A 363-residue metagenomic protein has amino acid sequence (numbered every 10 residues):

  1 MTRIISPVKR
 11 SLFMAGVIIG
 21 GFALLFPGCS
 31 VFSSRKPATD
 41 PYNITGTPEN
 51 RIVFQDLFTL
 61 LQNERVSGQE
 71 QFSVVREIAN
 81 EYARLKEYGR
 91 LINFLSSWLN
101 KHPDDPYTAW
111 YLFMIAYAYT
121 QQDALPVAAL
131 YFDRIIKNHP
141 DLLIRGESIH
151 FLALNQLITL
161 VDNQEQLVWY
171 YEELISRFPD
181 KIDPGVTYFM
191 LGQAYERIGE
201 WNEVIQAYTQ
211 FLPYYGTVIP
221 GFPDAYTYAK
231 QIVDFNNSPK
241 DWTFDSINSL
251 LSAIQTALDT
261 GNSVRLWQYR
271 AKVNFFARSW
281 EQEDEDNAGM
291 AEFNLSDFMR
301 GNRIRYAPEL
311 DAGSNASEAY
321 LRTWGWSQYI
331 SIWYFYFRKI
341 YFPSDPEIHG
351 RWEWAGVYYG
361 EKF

Functional and structural regions predicted by a protein language model:
M1-P27: Sec-dependent bacterial lipoprotein signal peptides
S30-F32: Bacterial signal peptide processing site
T47-N236: Alpha-helical protein-protein interaction scaffolds
E173, I304-F363: Exposed beta-sheet edge and beta->alpha loop/turn motif
Y226, N248-S249, W267-Y320, W324: Short solvent-exposed beta->alpha transition segments
T243-N262: Short, aromatic-enriched amphipathic alpha-helices that serve as compact interaction elements
